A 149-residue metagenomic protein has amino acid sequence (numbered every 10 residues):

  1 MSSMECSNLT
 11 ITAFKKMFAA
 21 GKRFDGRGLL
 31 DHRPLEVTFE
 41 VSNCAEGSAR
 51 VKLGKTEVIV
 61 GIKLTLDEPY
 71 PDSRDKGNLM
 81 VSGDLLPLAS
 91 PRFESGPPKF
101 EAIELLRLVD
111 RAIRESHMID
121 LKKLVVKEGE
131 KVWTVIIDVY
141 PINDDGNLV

Functional and structural regions predicted by a protein language model:
M1-C44, K52: Short, Gly/Pro- and small/polar-rich lid/capping loops
D25, D120-K122, N147: Poly-acidic low-complexity segments
F39-E128: Glycine-rich, flexible beta-strand/loop modules in the N-terminal catalytic cores of phosphate-handling
K131: Short basic/glycine-enriched coil/helix segment immediately N-terminal to the Walker B
T134-N143, N147-V149: Conserved mixed alpha/beta catalytic, RNA-binding, or beta-rich assembly cores of soluble enzyme, regulatory
